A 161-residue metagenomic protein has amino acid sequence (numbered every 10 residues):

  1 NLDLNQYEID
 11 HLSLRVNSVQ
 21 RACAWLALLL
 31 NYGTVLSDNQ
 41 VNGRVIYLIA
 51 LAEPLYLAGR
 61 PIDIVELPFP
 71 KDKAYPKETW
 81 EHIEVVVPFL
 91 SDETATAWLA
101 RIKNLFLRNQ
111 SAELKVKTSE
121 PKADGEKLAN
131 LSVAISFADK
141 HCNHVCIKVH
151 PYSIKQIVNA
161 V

Functional and structural regions predicted by a protein language model:
N1-D10, L14-V41, I49-V161: Glyoxalase I/VOC metalloenzyme domain signal
R44: Positions that flank functional sites
